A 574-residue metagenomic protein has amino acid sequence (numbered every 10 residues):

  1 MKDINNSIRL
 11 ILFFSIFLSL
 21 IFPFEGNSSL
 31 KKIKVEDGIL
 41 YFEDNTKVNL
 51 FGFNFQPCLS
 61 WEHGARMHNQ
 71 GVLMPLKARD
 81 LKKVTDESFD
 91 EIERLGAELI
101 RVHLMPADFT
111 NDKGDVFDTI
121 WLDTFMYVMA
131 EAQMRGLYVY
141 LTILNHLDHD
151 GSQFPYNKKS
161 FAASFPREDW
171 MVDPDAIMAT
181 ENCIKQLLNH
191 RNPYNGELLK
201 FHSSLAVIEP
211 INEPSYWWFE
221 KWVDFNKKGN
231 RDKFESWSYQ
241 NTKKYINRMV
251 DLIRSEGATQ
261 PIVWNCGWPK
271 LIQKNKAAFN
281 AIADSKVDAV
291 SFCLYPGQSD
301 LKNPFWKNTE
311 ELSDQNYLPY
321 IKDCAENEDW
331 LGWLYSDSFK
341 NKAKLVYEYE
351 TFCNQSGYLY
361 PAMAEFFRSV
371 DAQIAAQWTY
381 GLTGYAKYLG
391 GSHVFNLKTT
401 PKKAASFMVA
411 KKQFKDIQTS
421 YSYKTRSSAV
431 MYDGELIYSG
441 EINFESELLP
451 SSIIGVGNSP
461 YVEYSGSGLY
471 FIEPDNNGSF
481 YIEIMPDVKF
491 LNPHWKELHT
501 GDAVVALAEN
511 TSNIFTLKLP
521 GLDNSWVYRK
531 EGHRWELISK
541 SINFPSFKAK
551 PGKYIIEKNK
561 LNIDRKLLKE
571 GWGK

Functional and structural regions predicted by a protein language model:
K2-L12: Bacterial N-terminal signal peptides that target proteins for export
I11-L20: Bacterial N-terminal signal peptides
K32-V287: Active-site mouth of glycoside hydrolases
I262-V263, Q273-C353: Glycoside hydrolase catalytic-domain groove-lining segments
S356-N396, S406-Q413, I417-Q418, S422: Substrate-binding cleft of secreted/luminal carbohydrate-active enzymes
Q413-E445: A conserved mid-domain beta-alpha-beta active-site/ligand-binding segment of alpha/beta enzyme cores
G440-K574: Extended non-globular C-terminal regions
